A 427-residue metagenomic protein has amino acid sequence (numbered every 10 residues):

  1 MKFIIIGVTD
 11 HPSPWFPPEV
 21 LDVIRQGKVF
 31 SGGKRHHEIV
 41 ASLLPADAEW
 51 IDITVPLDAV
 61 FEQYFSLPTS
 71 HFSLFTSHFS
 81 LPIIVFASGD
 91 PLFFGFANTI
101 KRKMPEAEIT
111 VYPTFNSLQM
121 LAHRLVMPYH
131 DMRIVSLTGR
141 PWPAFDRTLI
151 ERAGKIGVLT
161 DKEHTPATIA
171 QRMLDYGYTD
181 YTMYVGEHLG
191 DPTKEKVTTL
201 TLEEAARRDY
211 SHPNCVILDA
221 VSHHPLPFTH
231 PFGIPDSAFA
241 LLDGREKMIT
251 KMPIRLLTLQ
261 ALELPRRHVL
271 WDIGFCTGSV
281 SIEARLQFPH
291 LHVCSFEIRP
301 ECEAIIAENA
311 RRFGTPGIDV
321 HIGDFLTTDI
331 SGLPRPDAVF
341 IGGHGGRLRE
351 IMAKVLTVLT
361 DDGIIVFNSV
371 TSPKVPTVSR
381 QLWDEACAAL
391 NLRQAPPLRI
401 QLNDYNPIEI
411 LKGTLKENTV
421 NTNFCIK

Functional and structural regions predicted by a protein language model:
M1-T110, Q119, H290-V293, E297-R299 (+1 more regions): Class I S-adenosyl-L-methionine
K2-I5, P18-E19, P82, A153-E246 (+1 more regions): A contiguous loop/helix-start segment that scaffolds small-molecule binding in enzyme catalytic cores
F3, P12, S88-A153, L326 (+2 more regions): Class I SAM-dependent methyltransferase SAM-binding "motif I" and its flanking Rossmann-like core
R267-C276: Conserved class I S-adenosyl-L-methionine
T277-P289: Conserved SAM-binding loop of SAM-dependent methyltransferases across substrates and taxa, primarily the Class I
I306-A307: Conserved SAM-binding loop
M352-L415: C-terminal substrate-binding/active-site "lid" region of AdoMet-derived donor-dependent transferases
V420-K427: Short, low-complexity, charge-dense intrinsically disordered segments
